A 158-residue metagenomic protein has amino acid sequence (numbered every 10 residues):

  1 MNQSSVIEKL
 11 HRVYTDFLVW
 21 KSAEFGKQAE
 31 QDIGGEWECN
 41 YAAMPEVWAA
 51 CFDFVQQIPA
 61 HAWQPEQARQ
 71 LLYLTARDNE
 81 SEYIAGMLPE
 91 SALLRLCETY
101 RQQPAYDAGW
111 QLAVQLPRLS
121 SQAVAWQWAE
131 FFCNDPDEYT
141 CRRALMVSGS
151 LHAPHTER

Functional and structural regions predicted by a protein language model:
M1-E82: N-terminal alpha-helical scaffold/docking segments in eukaryotic complex subunits
E8-F17, R95-L96, R101, A108 (+2 more regions): Aromatic-residue detector
G34-A43, F52-Q57, R69-P89, D107-S121 (+2 more regions): Structural detector for internal amphipathic alpha-helices that build alpha-solenoid repeat scaffolds
A62-R69, P89-Q102, Q122-N134, A153-R158: Amphipathic alpha-helical scaffolding segments comprising HEAT/armadillo-like alpha-solenoid repeats
